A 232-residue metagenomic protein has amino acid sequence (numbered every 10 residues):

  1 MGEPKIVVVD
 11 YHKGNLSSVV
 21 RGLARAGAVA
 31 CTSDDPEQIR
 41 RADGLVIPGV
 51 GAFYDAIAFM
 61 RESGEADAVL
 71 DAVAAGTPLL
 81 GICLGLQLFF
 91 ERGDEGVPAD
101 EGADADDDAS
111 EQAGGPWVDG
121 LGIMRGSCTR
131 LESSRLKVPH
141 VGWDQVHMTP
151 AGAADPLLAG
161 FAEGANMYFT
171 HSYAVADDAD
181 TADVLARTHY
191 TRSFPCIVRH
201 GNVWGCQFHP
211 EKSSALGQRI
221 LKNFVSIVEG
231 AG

Functional and structural regions predicted by a protein language model:
G2-V7: Extreme N-terminal starter segment of soluble prokaryotic enzymes
V19-V29: Two-component/phosphorelay signaling modules centered on CheY-like receiver
Q38-I39, A72: Structural alpha-helical scaffold elements that stabilize or flank donor/cofactor-binding regions in carbohydrate
A42: An anion/phosphate-binding loop that grips the pyrophosphate of nucleotide cofactors and donors
V46-P48: Structural motif
G51-W143: Cysteine-nucleophile active-site neighborhood
A74, A105-A109, P116, R125-G232: Amide-donor transfer/coupling interface in amidating biosynthetic enzymes
